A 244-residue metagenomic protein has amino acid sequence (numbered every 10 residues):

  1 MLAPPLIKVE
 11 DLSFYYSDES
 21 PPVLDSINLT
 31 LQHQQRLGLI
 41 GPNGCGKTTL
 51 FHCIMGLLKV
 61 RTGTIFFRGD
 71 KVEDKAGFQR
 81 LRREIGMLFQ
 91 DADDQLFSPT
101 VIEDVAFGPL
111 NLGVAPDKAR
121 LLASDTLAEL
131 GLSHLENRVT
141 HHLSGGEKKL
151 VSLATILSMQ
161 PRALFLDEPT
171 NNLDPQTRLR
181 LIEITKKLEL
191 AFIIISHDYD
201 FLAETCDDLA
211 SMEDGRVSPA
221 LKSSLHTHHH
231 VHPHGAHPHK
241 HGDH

Functional and structural regions predicted by a protein language model:
I40-P42: The feature captures the beta-strand-to-loop junction immediately N-terminal to the Walker
M55: Helix-to-loop junction immediately C-terminal to a conserved catalytic motif
G63-E73, L81: Conserved ABC transporter NBD signature motif
D117-L135: Conserved ABC ATPase "signature" region
V139-L143, E147: Conserved ABC ATPase signature
L164-D167: Catalytic Walker B motif of ABC-type/P-loop ATPase nucleotide-binding domains
S196-H197: H-loop/switch region of ABC-family ATPase nucleotide-binding domains
